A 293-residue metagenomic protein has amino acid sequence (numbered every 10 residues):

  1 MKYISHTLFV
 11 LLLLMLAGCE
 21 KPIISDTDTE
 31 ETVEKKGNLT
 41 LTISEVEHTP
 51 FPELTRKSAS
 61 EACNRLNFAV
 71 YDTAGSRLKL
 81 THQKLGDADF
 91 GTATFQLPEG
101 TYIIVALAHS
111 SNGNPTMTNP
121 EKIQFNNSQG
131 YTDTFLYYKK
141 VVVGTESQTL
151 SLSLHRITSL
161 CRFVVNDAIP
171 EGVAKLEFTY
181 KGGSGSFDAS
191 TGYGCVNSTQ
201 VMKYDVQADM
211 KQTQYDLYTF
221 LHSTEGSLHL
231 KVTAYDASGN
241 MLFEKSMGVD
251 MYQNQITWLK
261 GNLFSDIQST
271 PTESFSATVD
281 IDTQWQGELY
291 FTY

Functional and structural regions predicted by a protein language model:
M1-L8: Bacterial N-terminal signal peptides that target proteins for export
M15-G18: C-terminal motif of bacterial Sec signal peptides marking the signal peptidase cleavage site
E20-E34, Q268-Y293: Intrinsically disordered, low-complexity repeat and linker tracts
P22, K84-D89, S111-T149, S238-I267: Structured interaction patches on ligand/partner-binding surfaces of diverse proteins
I24-D28, T32-A59, V165-A168: Short amphipathic, basic-aromatic surface patches that mediate peripheral association with negatively charged
V33-E34, S151-T158, L221-S223: Conserved "repeat-terminator" motif of extracellular CCP/Sushi domains
S60-T118, A174-Q255, G287-Y293: Tryptophan-paired
N127-Q214: A sequence/structural signal for flexible, mid-protein segments enriched in small/helix-disrupting residues
